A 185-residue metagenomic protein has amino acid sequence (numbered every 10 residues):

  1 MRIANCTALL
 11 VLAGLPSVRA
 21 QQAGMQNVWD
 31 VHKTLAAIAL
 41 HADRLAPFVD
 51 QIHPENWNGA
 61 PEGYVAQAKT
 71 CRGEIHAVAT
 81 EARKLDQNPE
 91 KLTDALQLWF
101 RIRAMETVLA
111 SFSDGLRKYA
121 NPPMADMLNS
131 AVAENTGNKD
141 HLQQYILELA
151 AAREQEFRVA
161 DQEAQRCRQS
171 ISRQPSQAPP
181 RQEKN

Functional and structural regions predicted by a protein language model:
M1-T7: Bacterial N-terminal signal peptides that target proteins for export
P16-A20: Sec/Tat signal peptide C-region and signal peptidase I cleavage site
A23-W57, L116-N185: C-terminal amphipathic alpha-helix
I38-R103, V108: Alpha-helical segments in soluble extracytoplasmic regions
R83-L142: Surface-exposed, polar helix/loop patches in the mature regions of secreted/periplasmic/lumenal proteins that form
